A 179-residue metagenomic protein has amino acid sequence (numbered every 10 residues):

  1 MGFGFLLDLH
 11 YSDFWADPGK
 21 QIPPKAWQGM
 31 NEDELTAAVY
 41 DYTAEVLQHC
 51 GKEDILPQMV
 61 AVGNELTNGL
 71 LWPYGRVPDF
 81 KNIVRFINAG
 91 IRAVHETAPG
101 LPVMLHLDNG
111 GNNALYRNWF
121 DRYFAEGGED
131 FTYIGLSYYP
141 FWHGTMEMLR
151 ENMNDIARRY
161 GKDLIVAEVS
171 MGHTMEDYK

Functional and structural regions predicted by a protein language model:
M1-G2, F120: Basic, amphipathic N-terminal segments that precede the first structured/catalytic domain
G2-A16: Glycine-rich, aromatic-flanked loop segments that form ligand/cofactor-binding clefts across common enzyme folds
F3, P99, K162: Short glycine/serine/threonine/alanine-rich loop segments
F5-L9, Q58-V62, V103-L105, T132-L136 (+1 more regions): Hydrophobic faces of well-ordered beta-strands that scaffold small-molecule active sites in alpha/beta enzyme cores
H10, E65-T67, N109-G111, S137-P140 (+1 more regions): Catalytic metal-binding/acid-base residues of hydrolase active sites
D17-F124, E129-F131, H143-M153, R159 (+1 more regions): Active-site cleft segment of glycoside hydrolase catalytic domains centered on the general acid/base Glu
Y138-F141, K162-K179: Substrate-binding cleft of secreted/luminal carbohydrate-active enzymes
